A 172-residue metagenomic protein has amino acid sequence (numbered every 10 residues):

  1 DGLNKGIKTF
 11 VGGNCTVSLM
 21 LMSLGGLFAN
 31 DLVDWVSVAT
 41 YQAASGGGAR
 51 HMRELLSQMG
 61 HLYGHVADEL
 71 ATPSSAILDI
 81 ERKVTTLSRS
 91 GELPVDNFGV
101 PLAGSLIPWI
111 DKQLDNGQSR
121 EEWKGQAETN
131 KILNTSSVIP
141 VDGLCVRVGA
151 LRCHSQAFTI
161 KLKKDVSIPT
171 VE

Functional and structural regions predicted by a protein language model:
D1-T9: Glycine-rich dinucleotide-binding loop and its adjacent helix/turn
K5-G6, S18-E172: Active-site-lining helix/loop region of Rossmann-like oxidoreductase modules
V11-G13, A39: Short beta-strand segments
